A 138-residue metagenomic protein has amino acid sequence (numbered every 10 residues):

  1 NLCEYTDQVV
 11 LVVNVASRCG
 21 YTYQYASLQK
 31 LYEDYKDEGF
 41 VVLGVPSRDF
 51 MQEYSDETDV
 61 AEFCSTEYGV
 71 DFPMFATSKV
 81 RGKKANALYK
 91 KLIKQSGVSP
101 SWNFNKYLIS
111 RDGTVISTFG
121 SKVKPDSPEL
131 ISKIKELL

Functional and structural regions predicted by a protein language model:
N1-V9, K30-Y35: A short beta-strand-turn-helix
E4-T6, D37, K83, S101: A generic fold-level signal
Q8-V9, G39, N105: The start of beta-strands in P-loop NTPase/AAA+ ATPase cores
N14-R18: Amphipathic alpha-helical repeat scaffolds
Y21-A85: Structural microenvironment flanking redox-active thiols in thiol-disulfide oxidoreductases
K90, K94-L138: Thiol-/selenol-based redox modules, centered on thioredoxin-like and closely related oxidoreductase domains
